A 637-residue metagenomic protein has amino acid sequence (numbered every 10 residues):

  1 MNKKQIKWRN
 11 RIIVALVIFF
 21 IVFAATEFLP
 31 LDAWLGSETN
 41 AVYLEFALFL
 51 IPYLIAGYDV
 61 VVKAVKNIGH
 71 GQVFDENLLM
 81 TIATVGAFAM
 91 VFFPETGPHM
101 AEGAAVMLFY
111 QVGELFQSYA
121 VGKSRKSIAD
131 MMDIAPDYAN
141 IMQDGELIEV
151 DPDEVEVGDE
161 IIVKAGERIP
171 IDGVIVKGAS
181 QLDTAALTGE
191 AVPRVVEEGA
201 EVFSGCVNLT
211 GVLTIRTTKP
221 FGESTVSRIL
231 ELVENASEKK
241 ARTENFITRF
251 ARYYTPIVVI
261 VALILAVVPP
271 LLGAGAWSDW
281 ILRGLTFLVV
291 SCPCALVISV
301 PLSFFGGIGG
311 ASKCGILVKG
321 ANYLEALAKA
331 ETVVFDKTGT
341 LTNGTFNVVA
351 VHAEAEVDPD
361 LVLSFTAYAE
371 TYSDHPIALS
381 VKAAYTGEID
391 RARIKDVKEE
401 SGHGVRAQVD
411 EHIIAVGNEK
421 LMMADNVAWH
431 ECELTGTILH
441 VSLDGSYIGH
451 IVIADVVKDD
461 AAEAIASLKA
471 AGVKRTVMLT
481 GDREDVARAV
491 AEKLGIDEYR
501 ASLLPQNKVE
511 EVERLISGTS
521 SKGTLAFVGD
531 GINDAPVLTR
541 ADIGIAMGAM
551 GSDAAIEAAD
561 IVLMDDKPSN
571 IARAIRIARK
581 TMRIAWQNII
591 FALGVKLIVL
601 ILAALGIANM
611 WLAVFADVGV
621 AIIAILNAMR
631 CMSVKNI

Functional and structural regions predicted by a protein language model:
M1-A41, I51, G145-L147, S227 (+6 more regions): Flexible metal-binding regulatory segments at protein termini and peripheral loops
N2, F49-Y138, M142, E156-I161 (+7 more regions): Actuator/coupling domain of P-type ATPases
L16-V17, N245-A274, R283-F304, W586-F615: Bilayer-spanning, highly hydrophobic alpha-helical transmembrane segments
A64, H99, A120, A139 (+28 more regions): Residue-level signature of catalytic and energy-coupling elements of molecular machines, predominantly ATP/GTP-dependent
V65-D75, F116-D130, L302-A321, M629-I637: Juxtamembrane helix-loop transition segments at the membrane interface in multi-pass membrane proteins
E76-T81, L187, F246, L282 (+3 more regions): Conserved catalytic phosphorylation-site environment of P-type ATPases
K164, V351-R475, E484, K493-V512: P-type ATPase nucleotide-binding
V409-E411, T437, L443-Q587, V595: Conserved ATP-binding TGD loop and adjacent catalytic N/P-domain core of P-type ATPases
